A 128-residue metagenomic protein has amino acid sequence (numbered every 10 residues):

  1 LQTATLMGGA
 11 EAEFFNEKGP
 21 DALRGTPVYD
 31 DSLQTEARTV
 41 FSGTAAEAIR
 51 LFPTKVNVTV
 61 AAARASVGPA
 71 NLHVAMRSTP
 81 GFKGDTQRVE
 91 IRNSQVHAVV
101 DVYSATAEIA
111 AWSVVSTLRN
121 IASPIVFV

Functional and structural regions predicted by a protein language model:
L1-V128: Active-site-lining helix/loop region of Rossmann-like oxidoreductase modules
